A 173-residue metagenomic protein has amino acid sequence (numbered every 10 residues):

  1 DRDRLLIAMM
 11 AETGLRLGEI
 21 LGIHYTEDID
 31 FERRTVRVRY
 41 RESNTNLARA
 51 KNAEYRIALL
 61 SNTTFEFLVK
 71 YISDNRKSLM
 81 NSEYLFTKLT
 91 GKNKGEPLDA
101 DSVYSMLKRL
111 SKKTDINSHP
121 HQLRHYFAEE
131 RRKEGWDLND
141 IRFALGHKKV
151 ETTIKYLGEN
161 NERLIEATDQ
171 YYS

Functional and structural regions predicted by a protein language model:
D1-S173: Conserved catalytic core of the tyrosine transesterase superfamily
